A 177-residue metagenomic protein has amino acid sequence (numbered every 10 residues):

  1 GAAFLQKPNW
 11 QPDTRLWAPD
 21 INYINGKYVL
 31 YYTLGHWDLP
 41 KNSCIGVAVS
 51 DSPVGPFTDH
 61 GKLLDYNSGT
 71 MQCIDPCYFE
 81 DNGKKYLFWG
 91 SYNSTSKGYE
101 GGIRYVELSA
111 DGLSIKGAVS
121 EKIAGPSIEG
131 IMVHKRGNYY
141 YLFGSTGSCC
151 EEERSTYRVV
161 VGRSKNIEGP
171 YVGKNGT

Functional and structural regions predicted by a protein language model:
G1-T177: Carbohydrate-active catalytic/glycan-binding domains of CAZyme proteins, especially the secreted or lumenal ectodomains
